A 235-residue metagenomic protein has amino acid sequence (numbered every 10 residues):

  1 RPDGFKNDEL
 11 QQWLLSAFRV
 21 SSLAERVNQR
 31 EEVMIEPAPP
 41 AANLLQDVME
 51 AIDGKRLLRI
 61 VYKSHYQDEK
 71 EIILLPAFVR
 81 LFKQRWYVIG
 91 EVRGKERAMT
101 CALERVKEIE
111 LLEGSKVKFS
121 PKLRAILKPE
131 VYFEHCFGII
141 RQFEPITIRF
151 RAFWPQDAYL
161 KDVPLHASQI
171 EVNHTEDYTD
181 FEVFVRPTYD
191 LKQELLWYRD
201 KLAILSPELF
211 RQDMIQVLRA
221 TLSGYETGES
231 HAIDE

Functional and structural regions predicted by a protein language model:
R1-K63: Bulky hydrophobic/aromatic content
M49-M99: Loop-centered beta-sheet repeat module
K63, E91-R93, L112-S115, I215: Surface loops and adjacent helix of pleckstrin homology
V79, I109, E171-V172: A structural signal for short hydrophobic beta-strand segments in well-ordered beta-sheet cores
K95-E130: Flexible linker/loop signature enriched in Pro/Ser/Thr and Pro/Gly
P129-E235: Polybasic (Lys/Arg-rich)
